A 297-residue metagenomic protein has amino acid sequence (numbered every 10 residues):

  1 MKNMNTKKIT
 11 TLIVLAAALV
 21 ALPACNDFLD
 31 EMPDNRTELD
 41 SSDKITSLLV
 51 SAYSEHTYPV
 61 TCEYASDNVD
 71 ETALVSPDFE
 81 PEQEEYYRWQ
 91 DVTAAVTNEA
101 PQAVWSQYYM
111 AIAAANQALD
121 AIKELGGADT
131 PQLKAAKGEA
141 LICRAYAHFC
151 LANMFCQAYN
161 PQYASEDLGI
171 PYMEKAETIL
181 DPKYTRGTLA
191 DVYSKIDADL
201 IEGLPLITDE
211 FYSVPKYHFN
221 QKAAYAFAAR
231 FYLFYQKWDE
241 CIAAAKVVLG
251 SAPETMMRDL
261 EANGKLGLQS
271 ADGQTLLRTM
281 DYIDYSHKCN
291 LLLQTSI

Functional and structural regions predicted by a protein language model:
M1-C25: Sec-dependent bacterial lipoprotein signal peptides
C25-V69, A73: Membrane-proximal, proline-rich intrinsically disordered regions
E84-F155, G187, E202-I207: Conserved, well-structured interaction surfaces
A147, A229-F231: Residue-level signature for tetratricopeptide repeat
A152-Y159, F211, F234-K237: Short coil/turn linking the two alpha-helices of tandem helical-hairpin repeats
Q236, I242-I297: Hydrophobic-face positions in mid-chain alpha helices that act as interaction patches
